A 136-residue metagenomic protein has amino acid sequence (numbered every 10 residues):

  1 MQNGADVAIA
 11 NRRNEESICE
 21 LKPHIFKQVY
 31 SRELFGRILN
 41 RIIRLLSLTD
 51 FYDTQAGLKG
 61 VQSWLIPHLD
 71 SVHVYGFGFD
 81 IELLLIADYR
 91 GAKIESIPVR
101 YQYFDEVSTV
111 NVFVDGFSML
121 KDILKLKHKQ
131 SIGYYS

Functional and structural regions predicted by a protein language model:
M1-L69, H73-F77, F104-V110: Acceptor/aglycone-binding surface of glycosyltransferases and processive sugar-polymer synthases
I18, D53-T54, S96, I132 (+1 more regions): Short, hydrophobic secondary-structure boundary micro-motifs
Y30-I42, F113-G133: Catalytic core of nucleotide-sugar-dependent glycosyltransferases
T49-D50, S71-Y75, L84-Q102: Catalytic donor-sugar/metal-binding loop of nucleotide-sugar-dependent glycosyltransferases
